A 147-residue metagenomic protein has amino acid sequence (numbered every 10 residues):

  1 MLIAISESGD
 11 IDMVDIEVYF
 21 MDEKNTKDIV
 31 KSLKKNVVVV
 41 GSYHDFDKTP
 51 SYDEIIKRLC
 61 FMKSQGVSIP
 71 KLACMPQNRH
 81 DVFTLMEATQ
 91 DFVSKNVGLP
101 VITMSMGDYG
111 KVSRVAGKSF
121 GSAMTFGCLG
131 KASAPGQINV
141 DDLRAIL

Functional and structural regions predicted by a protein language model:
M1-D10: N-terminal active-site wall of soluble small-molecule enzyme domains
M13, Y19-L147: Catalytic alpha/beta core domains of metabolic enzymes, predominantly
